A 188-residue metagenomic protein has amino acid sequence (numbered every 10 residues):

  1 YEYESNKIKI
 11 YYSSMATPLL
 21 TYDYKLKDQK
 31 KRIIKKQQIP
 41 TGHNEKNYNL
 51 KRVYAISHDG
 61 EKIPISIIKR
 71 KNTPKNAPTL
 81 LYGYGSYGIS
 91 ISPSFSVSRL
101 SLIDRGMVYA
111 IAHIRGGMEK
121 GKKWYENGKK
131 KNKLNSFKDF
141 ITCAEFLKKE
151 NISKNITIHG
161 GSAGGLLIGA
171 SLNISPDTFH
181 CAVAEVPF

Functional and structural regions predicted by a protein language model:
E4-T17: Short beta-strand elements that form the blades of beta-propeller/WD-repeat-like and other beta-sheet-rich scaffold
Y11, G83, E185: Conserved residues at the C-terminal ends of beta-strands
A16-Y24: Structural motif
L26-K30, K35-S162, L167-A170, I174: Cap/lid segment of the alpha/beta-hydrolase catalytic domain
D177-P187: A conserved short beta-strand
